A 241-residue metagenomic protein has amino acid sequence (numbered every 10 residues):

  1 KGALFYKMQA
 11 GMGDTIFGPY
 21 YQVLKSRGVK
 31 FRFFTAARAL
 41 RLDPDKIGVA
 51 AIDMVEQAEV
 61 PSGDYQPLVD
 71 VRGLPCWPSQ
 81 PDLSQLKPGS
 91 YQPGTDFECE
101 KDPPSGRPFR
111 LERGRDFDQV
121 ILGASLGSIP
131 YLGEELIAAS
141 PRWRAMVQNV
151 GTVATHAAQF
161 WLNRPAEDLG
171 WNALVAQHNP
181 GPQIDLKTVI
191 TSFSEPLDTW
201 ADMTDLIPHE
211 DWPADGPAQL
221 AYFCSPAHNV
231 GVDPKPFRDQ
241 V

Functional and structural regions predicted by a protein language model:
K1-R107, E112, D116: Active-site/ligand-binding neighborhood in enzyme catalytic cores
G2-Q22, D96-E98, D102-Q119, G123-V241: C-terminal segments that line or cap access tunnels to active or ligand-binding sites in enzymes and enzyme-associated
